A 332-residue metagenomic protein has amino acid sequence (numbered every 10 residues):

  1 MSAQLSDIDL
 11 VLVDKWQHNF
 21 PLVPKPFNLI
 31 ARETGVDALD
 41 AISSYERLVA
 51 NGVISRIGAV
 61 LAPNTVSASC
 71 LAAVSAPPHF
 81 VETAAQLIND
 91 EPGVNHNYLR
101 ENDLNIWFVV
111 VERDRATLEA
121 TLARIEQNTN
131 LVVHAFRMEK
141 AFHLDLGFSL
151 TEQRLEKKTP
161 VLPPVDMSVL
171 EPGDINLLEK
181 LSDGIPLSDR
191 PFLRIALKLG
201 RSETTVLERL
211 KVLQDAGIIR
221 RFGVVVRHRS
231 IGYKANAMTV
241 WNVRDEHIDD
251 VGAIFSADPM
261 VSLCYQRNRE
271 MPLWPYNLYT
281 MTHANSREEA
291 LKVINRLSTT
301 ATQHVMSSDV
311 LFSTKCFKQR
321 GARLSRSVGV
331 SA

Functional and structural regions predicted by a protein language model:
M1-A332: A compositional/biophysical signature of low hydrophobicity enriched in polar/charged and small residues
